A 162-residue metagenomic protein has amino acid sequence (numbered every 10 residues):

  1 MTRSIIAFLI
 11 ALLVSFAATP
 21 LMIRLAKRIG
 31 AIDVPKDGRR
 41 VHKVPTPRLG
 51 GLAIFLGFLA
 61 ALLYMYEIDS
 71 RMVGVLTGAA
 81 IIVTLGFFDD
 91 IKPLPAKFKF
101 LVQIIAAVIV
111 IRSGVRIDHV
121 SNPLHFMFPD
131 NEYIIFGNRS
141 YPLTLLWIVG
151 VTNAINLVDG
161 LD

Functional and structural regions predicted by a protein language model:
M1-D162: "…together with the soluble PPM/PP2C metallo-phosphatase catalytic core" -> "…together with the soluble PPM/PP2C
